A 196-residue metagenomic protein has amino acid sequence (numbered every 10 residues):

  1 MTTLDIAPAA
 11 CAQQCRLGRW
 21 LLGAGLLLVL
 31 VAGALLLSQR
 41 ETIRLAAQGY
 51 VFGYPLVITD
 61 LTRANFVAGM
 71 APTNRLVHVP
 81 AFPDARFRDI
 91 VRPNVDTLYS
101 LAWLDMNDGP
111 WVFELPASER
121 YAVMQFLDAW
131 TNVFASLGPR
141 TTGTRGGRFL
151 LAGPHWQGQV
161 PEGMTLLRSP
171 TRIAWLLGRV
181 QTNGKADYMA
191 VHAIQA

Functional and structural regions predicted by a protein language model:
T2-I6, A10-A196: A compositional/structural signature for long, glycine/proline-rich flexible linkers and loops on extracytoplasmic
